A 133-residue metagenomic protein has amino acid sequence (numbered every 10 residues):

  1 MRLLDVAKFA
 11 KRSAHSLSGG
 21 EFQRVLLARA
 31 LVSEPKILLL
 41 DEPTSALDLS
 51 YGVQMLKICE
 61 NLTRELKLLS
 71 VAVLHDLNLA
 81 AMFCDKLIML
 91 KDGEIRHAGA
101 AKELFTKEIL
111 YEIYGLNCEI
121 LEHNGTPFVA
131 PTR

Functional and structural regions predicted by a protein language model:
M1-F9: Conserved ABC ATPase "signature" region
S13-L17, E21: Conserved ABC ATPase signature
V32-K36: A short, proline-enriched helix->beta-strand linker immediately N-terminal to the Walker B motif in ABC-type P-loop
L38-D41: Catalytic Walker B motif of ABC-type/P-loop ATPase nucleotide-binding domains
V53-L66: Helical segment within the ABC ATPase nucleotide-binding domain
D92-G93: Conserved ABC ATPase "signature" C-loop
Y111-R133: ABC ATPase nucleotide-binding domains
